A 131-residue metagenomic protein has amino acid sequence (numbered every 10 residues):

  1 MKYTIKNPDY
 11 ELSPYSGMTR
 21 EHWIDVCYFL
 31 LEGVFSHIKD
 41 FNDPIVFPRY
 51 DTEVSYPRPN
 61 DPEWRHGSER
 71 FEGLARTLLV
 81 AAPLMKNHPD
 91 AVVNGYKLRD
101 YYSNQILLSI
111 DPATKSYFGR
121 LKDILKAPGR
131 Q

Functional and structural regions predicted by a protein language model:
K2-G73, N104: Low-complexity, Ser/Thr/Pro/Gly-enriched N-terminal "stalk/linker" regions
N60-Q131: Membrane helical hairpin/interfacial module
